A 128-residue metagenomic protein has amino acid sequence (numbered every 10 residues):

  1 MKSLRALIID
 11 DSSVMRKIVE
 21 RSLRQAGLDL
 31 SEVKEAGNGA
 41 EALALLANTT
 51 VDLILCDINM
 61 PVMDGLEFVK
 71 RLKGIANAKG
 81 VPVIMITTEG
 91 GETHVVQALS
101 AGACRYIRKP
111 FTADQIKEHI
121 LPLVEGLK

Functional and structural regions predicted by a protein language model:
S13-K34: Two-component/phosphorelay signaling modules centered on CheY-like receiver
V33-A40, V95, A113: Conserved Asp/Asn-Gly motif in the active-site loop of CheY-like receiver
E35-L53: Acidic, metal-coordinating helix/loop segments flanking the phosphotransfer/catalytic sites of two-component signaling
M60: Receiver (REC) domain active-site loop signature in two-component systems and cognate sites in sensor histidine kinases
F111-L121: C-terminal output helix
